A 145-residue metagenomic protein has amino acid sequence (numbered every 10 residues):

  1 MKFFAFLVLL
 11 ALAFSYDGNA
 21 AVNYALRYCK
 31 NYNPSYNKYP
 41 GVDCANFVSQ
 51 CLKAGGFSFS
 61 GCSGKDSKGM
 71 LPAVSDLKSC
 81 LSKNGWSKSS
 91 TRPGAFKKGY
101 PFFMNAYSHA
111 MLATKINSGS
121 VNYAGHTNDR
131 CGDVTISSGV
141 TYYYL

Functional and structural regions predicted by a protein language model:
K2-A13: Cleavable N-terminal signal peptides of Sec/SRP-targeted secreted and luminal proteins
A5, F47, A95-K98: Acidic, Ser/Thr-rich intrinsically disordered and amphipathic helical segments
A13-G69: N-terminal capping segments
Y16-N19, K97-K98, Y142-L145: Cysteine-nucleophile amide-bond enzymes
G64-D129: ...with weaker cross-activation on analogous glycine-rich loops/strands in unrelated enzymes
V121-L145: Glycine-rich, aromatic-bearing surface loops/beta-hairpins
